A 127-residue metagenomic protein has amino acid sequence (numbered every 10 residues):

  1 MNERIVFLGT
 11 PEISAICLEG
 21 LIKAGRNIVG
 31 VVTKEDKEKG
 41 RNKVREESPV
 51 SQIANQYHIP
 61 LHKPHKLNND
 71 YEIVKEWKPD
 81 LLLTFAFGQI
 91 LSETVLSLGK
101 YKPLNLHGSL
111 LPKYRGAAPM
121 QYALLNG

Functional and structural regions predicted by a protein language model:
M1-G127: One-carbon transfer enzymes
